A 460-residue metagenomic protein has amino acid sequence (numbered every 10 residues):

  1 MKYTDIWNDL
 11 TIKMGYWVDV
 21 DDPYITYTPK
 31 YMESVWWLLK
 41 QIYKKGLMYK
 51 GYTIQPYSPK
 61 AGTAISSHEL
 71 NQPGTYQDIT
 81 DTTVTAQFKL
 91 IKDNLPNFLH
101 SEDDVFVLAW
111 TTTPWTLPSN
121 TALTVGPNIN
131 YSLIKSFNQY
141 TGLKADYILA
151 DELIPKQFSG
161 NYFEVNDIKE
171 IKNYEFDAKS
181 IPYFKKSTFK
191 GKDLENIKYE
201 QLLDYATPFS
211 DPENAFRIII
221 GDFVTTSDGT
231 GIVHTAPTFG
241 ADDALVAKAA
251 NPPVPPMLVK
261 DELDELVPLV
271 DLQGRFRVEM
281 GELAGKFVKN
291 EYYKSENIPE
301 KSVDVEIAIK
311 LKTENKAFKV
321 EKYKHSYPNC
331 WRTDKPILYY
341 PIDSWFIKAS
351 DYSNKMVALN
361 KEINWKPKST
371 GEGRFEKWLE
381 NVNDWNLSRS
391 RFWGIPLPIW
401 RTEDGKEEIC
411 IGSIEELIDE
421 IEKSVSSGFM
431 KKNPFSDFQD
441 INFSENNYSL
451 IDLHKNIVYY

Functional and structural regions predicted by a protein language model:
M1-D21, F98-V107, P114-Y460: Non-cofactor substrate-recognition interfaces
K2-I12, E33, W37-Y43, E69-N71 (+1 more regions): Conserved core architecture of multi-subunit DNA-directed RNA polymerases
M32-W36, I65-H68, G405-E415: Short glycine/threonine-rich loop-to-helix capping motif typified by GTGT followed within a few residues by an Asp-Pro
G46: Gly/Thr-rich phosphate-binding loop signature of adenosyl cofactor/nucleotide-binding cores
Y49-Y52, F318-V320: Acidic/polar loop patches that form or flank catalytic/metal-binding clefts of enzymes that bind anionic ligands
Q55-L108, W115-L117: Active-site cores that bind ATP or allylic diphosphates and position pyrophosphate for catalysis
